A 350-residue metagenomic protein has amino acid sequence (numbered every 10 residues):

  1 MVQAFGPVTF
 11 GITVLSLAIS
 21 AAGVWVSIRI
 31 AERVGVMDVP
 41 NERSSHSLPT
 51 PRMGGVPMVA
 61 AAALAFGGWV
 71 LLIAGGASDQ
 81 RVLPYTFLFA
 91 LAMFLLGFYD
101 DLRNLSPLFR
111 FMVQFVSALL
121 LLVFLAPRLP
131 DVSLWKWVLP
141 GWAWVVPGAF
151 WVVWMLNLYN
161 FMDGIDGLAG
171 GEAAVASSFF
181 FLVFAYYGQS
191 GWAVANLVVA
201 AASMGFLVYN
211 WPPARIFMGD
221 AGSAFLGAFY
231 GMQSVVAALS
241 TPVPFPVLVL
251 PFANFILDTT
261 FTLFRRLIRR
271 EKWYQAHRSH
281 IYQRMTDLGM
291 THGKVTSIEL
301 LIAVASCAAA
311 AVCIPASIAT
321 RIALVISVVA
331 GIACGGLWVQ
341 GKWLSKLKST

Functional and structural regions predicted by a protein language model:
M1-T259: "…together with the soluble PPM/PP2C metallo-phosphatase catalytic core" -> "…together with the soluble PPM/PP2C
L239-T350: C-terminal membrane-associated helical module and adjoining short loops/tails
